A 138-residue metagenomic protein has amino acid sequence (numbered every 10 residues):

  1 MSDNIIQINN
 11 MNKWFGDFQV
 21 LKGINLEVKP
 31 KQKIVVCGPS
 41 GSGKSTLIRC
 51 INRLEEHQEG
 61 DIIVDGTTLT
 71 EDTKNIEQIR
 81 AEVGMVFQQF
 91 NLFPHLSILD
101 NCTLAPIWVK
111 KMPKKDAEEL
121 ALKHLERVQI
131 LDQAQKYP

Functional and structural regions predicted by a protein language model:
C37-P39: The feature captures the beta-strand-to-loop junction immediately N-terminal to the Walker
N52: Helix-to-loop junction immediately C-terminal to a conserved catalytic motif
D61-I63, T67: ATP-binding/catalytic-site motifs of ATP-hydrolyzing domains
T67-T68, K114-A134: Conserved ABC ATPase "signature" region
L69-G84, K114-K115: ABC ATPase NBD coupling module
D72-T73, T103-D116, R127-V128: ABC-type ATPase nucleotide-binding domains, specifically the catalytic core motifs of the NBD
H95-A105: Short coil-to-helix segment of the ABC ATPase nucleotide-binding domain corresponding to the Q-loop/switch region
